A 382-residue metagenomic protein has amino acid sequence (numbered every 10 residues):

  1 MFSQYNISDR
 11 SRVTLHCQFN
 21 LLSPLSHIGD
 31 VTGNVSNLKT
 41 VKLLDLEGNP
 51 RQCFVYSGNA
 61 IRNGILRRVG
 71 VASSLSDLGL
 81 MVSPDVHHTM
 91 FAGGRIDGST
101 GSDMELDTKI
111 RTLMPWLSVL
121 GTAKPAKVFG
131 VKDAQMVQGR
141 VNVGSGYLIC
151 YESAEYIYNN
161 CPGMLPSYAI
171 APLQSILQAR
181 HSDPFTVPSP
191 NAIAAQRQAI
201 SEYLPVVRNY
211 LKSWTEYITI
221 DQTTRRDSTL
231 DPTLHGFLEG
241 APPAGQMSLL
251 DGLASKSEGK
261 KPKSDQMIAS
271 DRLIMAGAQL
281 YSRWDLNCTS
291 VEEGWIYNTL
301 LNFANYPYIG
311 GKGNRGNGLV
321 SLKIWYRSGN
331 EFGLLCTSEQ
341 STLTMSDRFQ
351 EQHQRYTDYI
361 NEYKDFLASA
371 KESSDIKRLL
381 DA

Functional and structural regions predicted by a protein language model:
M1-A382: RNA-binding basic/glycine-rich loop and surface signature characteristic of RAMP-family CRISPR effectors
